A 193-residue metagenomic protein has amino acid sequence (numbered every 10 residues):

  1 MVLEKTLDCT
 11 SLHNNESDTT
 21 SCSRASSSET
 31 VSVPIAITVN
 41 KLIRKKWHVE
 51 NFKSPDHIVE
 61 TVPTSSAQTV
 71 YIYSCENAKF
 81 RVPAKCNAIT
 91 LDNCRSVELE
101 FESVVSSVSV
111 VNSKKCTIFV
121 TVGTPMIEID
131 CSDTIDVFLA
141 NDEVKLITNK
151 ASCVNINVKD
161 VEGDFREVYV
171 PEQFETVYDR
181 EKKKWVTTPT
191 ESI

Functional and structural regions predicted by a protein language model:
M1-S103, V111, I147-I193: Charge-rich, low-hydrophobicity low-complexity segments
K53, K114, D133, N141-E143: A broadly conserved detector of short glycine/acidic/proline-rich loop/turn motifs that flank catalytic sites and bind
A67, G123, D130, F138-D142: Eukaryotic endomembrane contact-site and trafficking scaffolds
A88, S107, P125-I127, V144-K145: Short beta-strands and strand-coil junctions in structured, solvent-facing domains, enriched
S96-E98, K115-T117, T134-D136: Short amphipathic alpha-helical segments embedded in low-complexity Lys/Glu-rich regions
F101-S107, V111-N112, V120-P125: Extended, positively charged loop/linker patches that create polyanion-binding surfaces
K115, V122, N141-D142, D160-E162: Short, surface-exposed, charge-dense and proline/glycine-enriched linear segments
